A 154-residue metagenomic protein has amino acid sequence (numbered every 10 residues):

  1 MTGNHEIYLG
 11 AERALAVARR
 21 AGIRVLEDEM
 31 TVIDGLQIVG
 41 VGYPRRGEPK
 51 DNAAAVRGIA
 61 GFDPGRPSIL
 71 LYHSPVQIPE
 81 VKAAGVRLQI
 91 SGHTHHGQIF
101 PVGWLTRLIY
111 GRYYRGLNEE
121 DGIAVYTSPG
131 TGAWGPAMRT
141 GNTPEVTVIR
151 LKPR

Functional and structural regions predicted by a protein language model:
M1-R154: Soluble catalytic domains of enzymes that build or remodel membrane lipids, polysaccharides, and related
